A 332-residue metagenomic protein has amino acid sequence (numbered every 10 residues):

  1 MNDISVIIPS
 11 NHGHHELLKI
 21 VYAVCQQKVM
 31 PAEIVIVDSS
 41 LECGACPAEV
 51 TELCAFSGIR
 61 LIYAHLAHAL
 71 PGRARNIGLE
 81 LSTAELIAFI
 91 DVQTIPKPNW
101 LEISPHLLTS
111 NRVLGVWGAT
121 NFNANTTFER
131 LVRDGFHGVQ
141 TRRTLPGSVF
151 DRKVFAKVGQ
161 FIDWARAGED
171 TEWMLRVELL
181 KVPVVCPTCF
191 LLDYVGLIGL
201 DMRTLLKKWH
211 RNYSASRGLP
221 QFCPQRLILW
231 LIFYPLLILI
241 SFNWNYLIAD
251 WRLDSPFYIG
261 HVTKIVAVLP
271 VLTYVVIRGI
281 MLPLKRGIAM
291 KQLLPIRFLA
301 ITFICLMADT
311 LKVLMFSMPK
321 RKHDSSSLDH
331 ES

Functional and structural regions predicted by a protein language model:
H12-Q26: Short, well-formed alpha-helical segments that are part of the catalytic scaffolds of diverse glycosyltransferases
D38-E49, H68, Q93-I95: A conserved acidic beta->alpha catalytic loop
H65-S82: Glycine-rich, basic loop-to-helix element that forms the pyrophosphate-binding segment of sugar-nucleotide handling
I87: Short aromatic/hydrophobic "clamp" motif used to bind/position activated sugar donors
N99-F128: Conserved donor NDP-sugar-binding/catalytic core segment of glycosyltransferases
R133-F150, D201-M202, P220-R226: A recurrent flexible, glycine/aromatic-enriched loop bordering the glycosyltransferase active site that acts as
I162-R166, T171-C223: Catalytic donor/gating beta->alpha subdomain of glycosyltransferases that bind UDP-sugars
I232-L314: Membrane-embedded multi-pass helical conduit in multi-pass membrane proteins, especially envelope-biosynthetic
